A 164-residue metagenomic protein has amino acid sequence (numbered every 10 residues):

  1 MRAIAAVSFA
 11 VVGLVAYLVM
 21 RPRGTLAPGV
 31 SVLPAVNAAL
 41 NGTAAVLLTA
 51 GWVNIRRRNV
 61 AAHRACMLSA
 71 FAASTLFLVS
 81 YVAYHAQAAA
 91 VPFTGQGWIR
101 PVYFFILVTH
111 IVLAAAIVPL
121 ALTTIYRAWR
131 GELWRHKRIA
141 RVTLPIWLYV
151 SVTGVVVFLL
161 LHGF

Functional and structural regions predicted by a protein language model:
M1-F164: Alpha-helical membrane insertion/targeting regions
